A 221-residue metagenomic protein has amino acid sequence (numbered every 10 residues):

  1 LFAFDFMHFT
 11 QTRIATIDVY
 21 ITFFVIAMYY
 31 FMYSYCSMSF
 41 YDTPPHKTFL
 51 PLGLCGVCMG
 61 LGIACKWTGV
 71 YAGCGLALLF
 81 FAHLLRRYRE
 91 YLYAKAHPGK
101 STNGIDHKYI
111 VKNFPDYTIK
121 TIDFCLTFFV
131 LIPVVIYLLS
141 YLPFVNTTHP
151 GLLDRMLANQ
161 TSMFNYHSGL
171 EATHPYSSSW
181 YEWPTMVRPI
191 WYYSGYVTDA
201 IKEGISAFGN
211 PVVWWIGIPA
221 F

Functional and structural regions predicted by a protein language model:
L1-A3, T10, Y30, M59 (+1 more regions): Short helix- or helix-capping micro-motifs that position conserved polar/aromatic residues at function-defining sites
F2, I17, I21-Y29, V70 (+1 more regions): Hydrophobic core segments of transmembrane alpha-helices in multi-pass, intramembrane catalytic enzymes
M7-Y20, C65-T68: Short acidic/glycine- and proline-prone juxtamembrane loop motifs at membrane-interface regions of multi-pass membrane
T22, G53-L54, T68-Y93: Transmembrane-embedded, aromatic-rich helix segments that form part of the hydrophobic channel/pocket engaging
M28-P51, F81-E90: Membrane-interface transmembrane helices that cradle and orient dolichyl/undecaprenyl
L50-K66: Membrane-interface alpha helices of multi-pass inner-membrane proteins
D106, F114-Y117, I122-F124, P133-M186: Aromatic-rich transmembrane-lumenal/periplasmic boundary elements in polytopic membrane proteins
V187-F221: Membrane-interface anchor segments at the N-terminal boundary of transmembrane helices in multi-pass membrane enzymes
